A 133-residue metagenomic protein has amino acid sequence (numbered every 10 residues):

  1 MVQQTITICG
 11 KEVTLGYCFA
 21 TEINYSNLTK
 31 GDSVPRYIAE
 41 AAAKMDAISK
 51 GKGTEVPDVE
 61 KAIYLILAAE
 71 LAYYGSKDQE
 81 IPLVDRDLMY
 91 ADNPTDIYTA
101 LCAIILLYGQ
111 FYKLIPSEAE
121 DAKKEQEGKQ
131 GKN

Functional and structural regions predicted by a protein language model:
M1-E12, S33-K50, G75-N133: Charged interaction scaffolds used for protein-protein
Q4, E22, T29-G31, E70 (+1 more regions): Functionally constrained cores in energy, signaling, and assembly domains
L15-Y17: Short capping micro-motif at the N-terminus of alpha-helices
F19-A41: Short, surface-exposed, low-complexity cationic segments
E55-V59: Phosphate- and other anionic-substrate recognition elements at nucleic-acid/protein interfaces
E60-A72, C102-G109: Short, hydrophobic/amphipathic alpha-helical patches that form generic packing surfaces within helical domains
